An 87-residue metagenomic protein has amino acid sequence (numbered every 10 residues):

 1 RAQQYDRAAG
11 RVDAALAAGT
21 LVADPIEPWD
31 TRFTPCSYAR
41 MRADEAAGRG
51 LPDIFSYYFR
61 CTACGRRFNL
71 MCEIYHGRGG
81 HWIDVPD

Functional and structural regions predicted by a protein language model:
R1-Y5, G65-F68: Cys/His-rich microdomains that often coordinate metals
D6, D13, D24, D30 (+3 more regions): Acidic-enriched, low-complexity/disordered segments with a strong bias for Aspartate over Glutamate
D6-T20, I74-V85: Short cysteine/histidine-rich metal-coordination sites, predominantly Zn2+-binding motifs
A18-A46: Short, charged low-complexity linear segments at domain edges
A46-D87: Short, compact, well-ordered microdomains
